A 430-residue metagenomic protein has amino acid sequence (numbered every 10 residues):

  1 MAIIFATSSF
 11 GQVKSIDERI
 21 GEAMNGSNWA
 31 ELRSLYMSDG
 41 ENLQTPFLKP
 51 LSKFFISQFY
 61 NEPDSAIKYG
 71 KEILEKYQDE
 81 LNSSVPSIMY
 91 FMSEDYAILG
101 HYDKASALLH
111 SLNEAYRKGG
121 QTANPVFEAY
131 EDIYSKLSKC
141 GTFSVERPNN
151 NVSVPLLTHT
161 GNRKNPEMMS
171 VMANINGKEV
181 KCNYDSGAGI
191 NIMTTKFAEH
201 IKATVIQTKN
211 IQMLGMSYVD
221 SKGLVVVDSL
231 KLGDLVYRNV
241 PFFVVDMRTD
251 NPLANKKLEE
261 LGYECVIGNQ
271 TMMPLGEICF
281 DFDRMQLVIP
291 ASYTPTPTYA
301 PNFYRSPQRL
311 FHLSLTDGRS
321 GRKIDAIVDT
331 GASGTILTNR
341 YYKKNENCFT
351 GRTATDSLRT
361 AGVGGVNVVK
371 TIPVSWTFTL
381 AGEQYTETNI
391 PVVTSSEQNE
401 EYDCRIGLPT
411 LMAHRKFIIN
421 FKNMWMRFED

Functional and structural regions predicted by a protein language model:
M1-A6: Bacterial N-terminal signal peptides
G11-D430: Pepsin/retropepsin-fold aspartyl endopeptidases
